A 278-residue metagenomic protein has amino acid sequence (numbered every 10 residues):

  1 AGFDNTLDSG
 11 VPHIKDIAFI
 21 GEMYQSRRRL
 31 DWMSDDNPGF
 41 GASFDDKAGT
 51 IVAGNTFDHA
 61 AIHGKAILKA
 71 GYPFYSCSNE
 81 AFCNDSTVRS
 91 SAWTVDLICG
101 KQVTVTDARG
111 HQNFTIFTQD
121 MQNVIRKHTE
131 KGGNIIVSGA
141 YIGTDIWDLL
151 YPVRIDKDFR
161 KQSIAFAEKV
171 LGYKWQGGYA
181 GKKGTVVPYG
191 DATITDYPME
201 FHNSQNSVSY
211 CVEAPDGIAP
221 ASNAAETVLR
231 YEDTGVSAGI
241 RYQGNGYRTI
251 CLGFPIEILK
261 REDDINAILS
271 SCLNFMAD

Functional and structural regions predicted by a protein language model:
A1-G21, K69, F166, V170 (+1 more regions): A glycine-centered loop/beta-turn motif at secondary-structure junctions
A1-W93, S270-D278: Aromatic-Pro/Gly-enriched surface loop or interdomain linker that acts as a lid/target-recognition segment
A48-G54, L97-I116, P255: The substrate-binding groove and active-site-proximal loops of carbohydrate-active enzymes, especially glycoside
H59-H63, F117-V124, I265-C272: Stable alpha-helical elements in mature extracytoplasmic
F74-S76, W93-C99, N134-G139, T227-L229 (+1 more regions): Structural recognition of the beta-strand scaffold that forms the well-ordered cores of secreted hydrolase catalytic
E80-S86, Q119-V124, D233-A238: Alpha-helical scaffolding within the catalytic cores of extracellular/periplasmic polymer-degrading hydrolases
V103-V208, A225, E232: A glycine-rich, often tryptophan-bearing local segment used as a flexible ligand/cofactor-contacting loop or short
